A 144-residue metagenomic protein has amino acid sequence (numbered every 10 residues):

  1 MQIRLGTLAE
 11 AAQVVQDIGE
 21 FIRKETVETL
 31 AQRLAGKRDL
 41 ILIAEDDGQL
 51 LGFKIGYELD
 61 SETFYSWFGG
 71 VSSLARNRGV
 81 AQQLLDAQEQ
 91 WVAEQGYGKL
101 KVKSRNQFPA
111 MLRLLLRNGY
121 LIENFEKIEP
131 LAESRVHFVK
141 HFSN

Functional and structural regions predicted by a protein language model:
M1-I3: Extreme N-terminal starter segment of soluble prokaryotic enzymes
L5-A9, Q13-W67, S72, I128 (+1 more regions): Acetyl-CoA-dependent GNAT
E62, G98, L121: Short acidic/polar active-site loop segments enriched in Thr and Asp
V71, N77-Q90, R117: Conserved acetyl-CoA-binding loop-helix of GNAT-fold acetyltransferases
L84, F108-M111: Conserved short alpha-helix immediately C-terminal to the canonical SAM/SAH-binding motif I of Rossmann-like
V92-S104: Conserved GNAT acetyl-CoA-binding A-motif
K101-R105, L116-H137: Conserved catalytic-core motifs of GNAT/GCN5-like acyltransferases
